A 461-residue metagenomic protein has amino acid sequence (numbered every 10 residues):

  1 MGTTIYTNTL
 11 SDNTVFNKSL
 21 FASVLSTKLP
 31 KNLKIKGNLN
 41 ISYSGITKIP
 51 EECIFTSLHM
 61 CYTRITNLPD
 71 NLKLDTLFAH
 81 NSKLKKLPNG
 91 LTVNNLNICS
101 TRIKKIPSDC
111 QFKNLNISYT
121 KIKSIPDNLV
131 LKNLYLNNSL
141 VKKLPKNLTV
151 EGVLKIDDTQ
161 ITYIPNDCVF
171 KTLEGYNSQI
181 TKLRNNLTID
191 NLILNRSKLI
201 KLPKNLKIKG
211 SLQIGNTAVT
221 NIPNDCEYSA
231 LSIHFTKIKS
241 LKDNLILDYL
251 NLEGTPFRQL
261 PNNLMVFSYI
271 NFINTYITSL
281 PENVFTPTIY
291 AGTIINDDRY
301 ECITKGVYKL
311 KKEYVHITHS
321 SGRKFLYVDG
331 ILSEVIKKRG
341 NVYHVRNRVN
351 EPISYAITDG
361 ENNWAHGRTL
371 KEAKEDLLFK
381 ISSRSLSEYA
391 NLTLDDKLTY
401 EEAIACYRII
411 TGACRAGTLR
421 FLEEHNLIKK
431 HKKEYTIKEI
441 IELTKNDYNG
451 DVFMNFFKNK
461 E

Functional and structural regions predicted by a protein language model:
L10-K48, E52-S57: LRR N-terminal entry segment and analogous cap-like coil->beta motifs
F16, I35, V150, I208 (+2 more regions): Conserved aromatic
L20-V24, L39-G45, L58-R64, L74 (+16 more regions): Concave beta-strand-loop units of leucine-rich repeat
P30-L33, E52-C53, N71-L72, G90-L91 (+10 more regions): Hydrophobic anchor residues at the C-terminal helix/turn of individual leucine-rich repeat
G340-N363: Short aromatic-glycine-(Arg/Gly/Cys) micro-motifs in beta-strand/loop hairpins
R368-R384: A short, charged, amphipathic alpha-helix used as a generic interaction element across diverse proteins
N391-K433: Charged/polar low-complexity intrinsically disordered segments, enriched in acidic residues
